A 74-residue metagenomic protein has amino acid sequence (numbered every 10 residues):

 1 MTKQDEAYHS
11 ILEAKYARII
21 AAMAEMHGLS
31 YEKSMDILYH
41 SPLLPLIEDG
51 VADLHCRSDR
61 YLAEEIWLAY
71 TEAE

Functional and structural regions predicted by a protein language model:
M1-E74: C-terminal alpha-helical interaction appendages
